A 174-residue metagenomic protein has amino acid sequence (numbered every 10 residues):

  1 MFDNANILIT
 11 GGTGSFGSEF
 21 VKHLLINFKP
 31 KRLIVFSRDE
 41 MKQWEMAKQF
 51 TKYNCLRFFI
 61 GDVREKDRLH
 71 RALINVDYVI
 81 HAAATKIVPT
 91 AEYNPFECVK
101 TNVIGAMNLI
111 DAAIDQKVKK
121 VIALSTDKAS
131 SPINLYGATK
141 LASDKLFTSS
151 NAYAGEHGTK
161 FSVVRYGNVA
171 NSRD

Functional and structural regions predicted by a protein language model:
A5-I26: N-terminal Rossmann NAD(P)H-binding glycine-rich loop of SDR-like oxidoreductase domains
H23-R32, K117: Conserved S-adenosyl-L-methionine
F28-K42: Conserved glycine-rich Rossmann-like NAD(P)H-binding loop of the short-chain dehydrogenase/reductase
S37, F59-I60, K100: Conserved residues in the N-terminal Rossmann fold of short-chain dehydrogenase/reductase
T51, R57-Y78: Conserved Rossmann-fold cofactor-binding substructure of NAD(P)-dependent oxidoreductases
L56-R57, F161: Short, conserved active-site loop motifs that form the nucleotide-linked donor/cofactor pocket
Y78-H81, T85-K145, S149-N151, T159-S162 (+1 more regions): Conserved Rossmann-fold NAD(P)-dependent oxidoreductase catalytic core, especially the SDR/UDP-sugar
